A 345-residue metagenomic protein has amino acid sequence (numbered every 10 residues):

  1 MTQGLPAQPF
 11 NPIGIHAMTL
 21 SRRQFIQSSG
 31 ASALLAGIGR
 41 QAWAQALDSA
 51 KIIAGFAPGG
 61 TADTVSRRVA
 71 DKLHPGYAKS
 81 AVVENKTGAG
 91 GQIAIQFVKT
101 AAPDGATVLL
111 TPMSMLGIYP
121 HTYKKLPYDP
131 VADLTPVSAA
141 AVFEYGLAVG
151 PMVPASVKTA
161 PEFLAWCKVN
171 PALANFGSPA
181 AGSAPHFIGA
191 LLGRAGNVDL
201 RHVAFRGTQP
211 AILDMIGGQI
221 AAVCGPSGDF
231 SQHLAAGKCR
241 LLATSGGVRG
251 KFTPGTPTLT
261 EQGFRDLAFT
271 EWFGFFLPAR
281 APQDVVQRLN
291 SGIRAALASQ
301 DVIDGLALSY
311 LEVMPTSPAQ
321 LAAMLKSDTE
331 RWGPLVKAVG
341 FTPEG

Functional and structural regions predicted by a protein language model:
Q3-A17: Short, Lys/Arg-enriched N-terminal segments with co-localized hydrophobic residues within the first ~10-30 amino acids
I13, Q45-S49, R194, E261 (+1 more regions): An extracytoplasmic/periplasmic, membrane-proximal ligand-sensing/linker region
H16-A33: N-terminal secretory signal peptides and thylakoid transit peptides that target proteins across membranes
W43-A132, L173, N197-A222, H233 (+2 more regions): N-terminal (or domain-start) structured segment
T100-A106, H121-P210, L259, W272-G305: Hinge/capping helix and adjacent helix->loop/strand transition within the periplasmic-binding protein
S114-K125, L191-A195, A222-T256: A ligand-binding cleft/hinge motif common to bilobed small-molecule-binding domains
V142, F230-A298, S327-E330: C-terminal lobe and pocket-closing loops of periplasmic/extracytoplasmic Venus-flytrap solute-binding proteins
